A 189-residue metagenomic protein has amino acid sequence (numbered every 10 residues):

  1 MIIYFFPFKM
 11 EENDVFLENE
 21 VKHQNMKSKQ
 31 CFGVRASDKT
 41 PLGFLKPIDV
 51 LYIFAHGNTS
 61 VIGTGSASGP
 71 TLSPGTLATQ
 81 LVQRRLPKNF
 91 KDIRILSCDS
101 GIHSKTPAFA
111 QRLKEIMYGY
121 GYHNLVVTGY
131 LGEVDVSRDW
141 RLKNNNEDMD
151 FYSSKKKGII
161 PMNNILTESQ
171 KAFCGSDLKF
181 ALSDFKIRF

Functional and structural regions predicted by a protein language model:
M1: Extracellular cell-wall/glycan-interacting regions and their flexible linkers
Y4-S104, K186-F189: Catalytic-core segments of thiol-dependent peptidases
D92-F189: Active-site-proximal C-terminal subdomain of hydrolase catalytic domains
